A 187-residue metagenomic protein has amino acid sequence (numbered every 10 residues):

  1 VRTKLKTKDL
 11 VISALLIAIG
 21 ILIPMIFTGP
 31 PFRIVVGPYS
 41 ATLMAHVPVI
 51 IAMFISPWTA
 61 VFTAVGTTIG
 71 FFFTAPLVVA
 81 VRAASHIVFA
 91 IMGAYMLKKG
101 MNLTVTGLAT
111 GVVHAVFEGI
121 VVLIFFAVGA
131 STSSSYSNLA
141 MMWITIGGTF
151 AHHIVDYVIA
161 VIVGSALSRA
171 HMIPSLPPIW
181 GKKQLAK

Functional and structural regions predicted by a protein language model:
V1-K187: Loop-helix junctions at membrane interfaces
